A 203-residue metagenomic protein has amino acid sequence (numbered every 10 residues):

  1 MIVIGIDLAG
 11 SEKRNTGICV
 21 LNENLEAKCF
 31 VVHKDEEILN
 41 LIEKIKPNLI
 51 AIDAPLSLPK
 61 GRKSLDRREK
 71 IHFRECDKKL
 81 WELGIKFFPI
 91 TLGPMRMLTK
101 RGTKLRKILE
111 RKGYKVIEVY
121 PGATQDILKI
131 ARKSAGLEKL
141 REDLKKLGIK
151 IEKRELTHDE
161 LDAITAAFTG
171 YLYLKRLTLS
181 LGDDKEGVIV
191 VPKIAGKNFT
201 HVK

Functional and structural regions predicted by a protein language model:
M1-K203: Phosphate- and other anionic-substrate recognition elements at nucleic-acid/protein interfaces
